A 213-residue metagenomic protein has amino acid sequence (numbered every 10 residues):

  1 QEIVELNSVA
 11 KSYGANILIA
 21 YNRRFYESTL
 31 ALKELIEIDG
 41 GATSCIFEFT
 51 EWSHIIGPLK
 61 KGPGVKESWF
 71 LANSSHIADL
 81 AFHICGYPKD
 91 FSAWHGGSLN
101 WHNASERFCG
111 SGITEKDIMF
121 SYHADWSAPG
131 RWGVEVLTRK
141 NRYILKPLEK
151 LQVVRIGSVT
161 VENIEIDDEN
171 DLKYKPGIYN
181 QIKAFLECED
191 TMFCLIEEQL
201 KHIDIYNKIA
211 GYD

Functional and structural regions predicted by a protein language model:
Q1-Y21: Beta-strand-loop-alpha-helix segment that lines the small-molecule cofactor/substrate pocket of alpha/beta enzymes
I3, T29-A31, I56-K60, N103-E106 (+2 more regions): Short aromatic-enriched loop/helix-cap "lid" or pocket-rim segments at secondary-structure transitions that line
E5, E27, A31-E34, L80 (+3 more regions): Alpha-helical elements of Rossmann-like donor-binding domains used by nucleotide-donor carbohydrate transfer enzymes
S12, K183-D213: C-terminal helix-rich "cap/oligomerization" subdomain common to oxidoreductases
R23-S92: Predominantly a Rossmann-like dinucleotide-binding segment in NAD(P)-dependent oxidoreductases
A72, H76-K150, I182-E189: Contiguous beta-strand/loop segments that form the cofactor/metal-binding neighborhood of enzyme cores
L145, D168-K183, C194-E197: Active-site loop of classical SDR/Rossmann-like NAD(P)-dependent oxidoreductases, centered on the catalytic Tyr-X3-Lys
